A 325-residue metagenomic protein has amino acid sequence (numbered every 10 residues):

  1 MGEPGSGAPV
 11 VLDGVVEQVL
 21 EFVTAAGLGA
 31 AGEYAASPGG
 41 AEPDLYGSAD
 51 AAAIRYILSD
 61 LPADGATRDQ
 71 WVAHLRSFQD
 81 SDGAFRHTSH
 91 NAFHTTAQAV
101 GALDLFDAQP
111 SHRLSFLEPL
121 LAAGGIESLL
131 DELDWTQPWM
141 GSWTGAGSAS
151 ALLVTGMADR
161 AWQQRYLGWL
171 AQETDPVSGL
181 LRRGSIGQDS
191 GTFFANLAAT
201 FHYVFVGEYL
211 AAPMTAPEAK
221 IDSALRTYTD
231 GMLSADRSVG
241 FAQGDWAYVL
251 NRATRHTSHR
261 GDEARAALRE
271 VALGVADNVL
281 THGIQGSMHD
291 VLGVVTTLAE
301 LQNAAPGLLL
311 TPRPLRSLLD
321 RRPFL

Functional and structural regions predicted by a protein language model:
M1-S77, N91, T96-G156, A161 (+3 more regions): Terminal, non-catalytic domain-edge segments
A36-G39, D82-R86, S178-L181, S185 (+1 more regions): A cross-kingdom feature marking solvent-exposed beta-strand/loop segments within repeated, beta-rich binding/scaffold
D159-A212: Active-site cradle of extracellular carbohydrate-active enzymes
A235: Short, aromatic/basic-rich helix-turn unit that serves as a nucleic-acid recognition element
